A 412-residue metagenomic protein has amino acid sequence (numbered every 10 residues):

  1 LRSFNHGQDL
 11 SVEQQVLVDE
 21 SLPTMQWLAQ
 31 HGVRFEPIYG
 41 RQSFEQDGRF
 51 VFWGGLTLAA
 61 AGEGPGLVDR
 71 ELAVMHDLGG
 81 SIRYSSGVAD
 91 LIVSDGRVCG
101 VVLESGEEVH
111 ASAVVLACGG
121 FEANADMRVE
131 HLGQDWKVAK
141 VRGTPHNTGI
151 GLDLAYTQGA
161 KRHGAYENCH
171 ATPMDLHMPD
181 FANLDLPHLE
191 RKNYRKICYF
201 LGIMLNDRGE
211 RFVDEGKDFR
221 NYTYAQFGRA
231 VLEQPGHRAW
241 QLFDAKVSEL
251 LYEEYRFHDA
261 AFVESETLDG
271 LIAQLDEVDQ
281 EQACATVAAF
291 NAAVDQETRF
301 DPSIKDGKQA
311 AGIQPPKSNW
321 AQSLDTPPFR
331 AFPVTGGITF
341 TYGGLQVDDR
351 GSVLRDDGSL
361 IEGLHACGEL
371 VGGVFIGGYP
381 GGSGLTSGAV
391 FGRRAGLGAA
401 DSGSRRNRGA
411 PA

Functional and structural regions predicted by a protein language model:
L1-V16: Glycine-rich active-site loop/strand segments that organize a redox cofactor
Q14-S105, N124-M127, D175-H177, A293-S323: Conserved redox-cofactor binding core of oxidoreductases
D90, Q282-G378: A glycine-rich dinucleotide-binding beta-alpha-beta segment and adjacent secondary-structure elements that constitute
E104, A111, A117-C118, D207 (+1 more regions): Short, well-ordered coil/turn residues at beta-beta hairpins and beta-strand->alpha-helix junctions within
E108-D180, L385, F391-R394: Glycine-rich loop(s) and the adjacent beta-strand/alpha-helix scaffold that form part
T144, I197-Y199, T339-T341: Short, small/polar residue-rich loop motifs at catalytic or cofactor-binding pockets
T148, L152-V278, Q282: An anion/pyrophosphate-binding glycine-rich loop and adjacent beta-alpha core in soluble alpha-beta enzymes
A230-P328, G398, S402, P411: Helix-rich C-terminal "cap"/substrate-channel and partner-interaction subdomain that packs against the flavin-binding
